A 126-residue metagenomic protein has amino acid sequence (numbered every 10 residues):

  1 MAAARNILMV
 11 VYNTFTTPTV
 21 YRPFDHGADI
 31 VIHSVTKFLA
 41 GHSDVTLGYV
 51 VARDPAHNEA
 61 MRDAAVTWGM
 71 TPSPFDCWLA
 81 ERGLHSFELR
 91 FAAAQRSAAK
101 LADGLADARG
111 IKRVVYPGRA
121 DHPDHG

Functional and structural regions predicted by a protein language model:
M1-R109, V115, D121: Conserved PLP-enzyme active-site core in the AAT-like
A120-G126: Active-site loop ensemble at the mouth of alpha/beta enzyme cores that anchors a bound cofactor
